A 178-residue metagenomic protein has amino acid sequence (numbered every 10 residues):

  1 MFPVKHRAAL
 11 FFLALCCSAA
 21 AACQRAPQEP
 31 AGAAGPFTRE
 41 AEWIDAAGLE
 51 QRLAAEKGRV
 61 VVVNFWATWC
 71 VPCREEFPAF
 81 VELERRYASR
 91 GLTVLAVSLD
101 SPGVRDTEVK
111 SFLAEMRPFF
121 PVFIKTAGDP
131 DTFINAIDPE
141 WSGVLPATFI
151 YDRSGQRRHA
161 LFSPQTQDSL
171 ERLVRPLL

Functional and structural regions predicted by a protein language model:
M1-W43, A47, S154, H159-A160: N-terminal targeting signals for export/organelle localization
E40-V61, E84: A short beta-strand-turn-helix
K57-R59, S89, P118: Active-site acidic short loop of glycosyltransferases
R59-V61, F65-W69, V144: Short pre-active-site segment immediately N-terminal to redox-active cysteine/selenocysteine motifs in thiol-based
F65-E82: Conserved redox-active cysteine motifs that mediate thiol-disulfide chemistry, especially di-cysteine Cys-X(1-2)-Cys
G91-D106, P118-G128: Thiol-based oxidoreductase modules, predominantly thioredoxin-like and allied folds used for disulfide exchange
K110-L145: Short, internal strand/loop/helix patches that form the active-site neighborhood or redox-interaction surface
V144-L178: Thiol-/selenol-based redox modules, centered on thioredoxin-like and closely related oxidoreductase domains
